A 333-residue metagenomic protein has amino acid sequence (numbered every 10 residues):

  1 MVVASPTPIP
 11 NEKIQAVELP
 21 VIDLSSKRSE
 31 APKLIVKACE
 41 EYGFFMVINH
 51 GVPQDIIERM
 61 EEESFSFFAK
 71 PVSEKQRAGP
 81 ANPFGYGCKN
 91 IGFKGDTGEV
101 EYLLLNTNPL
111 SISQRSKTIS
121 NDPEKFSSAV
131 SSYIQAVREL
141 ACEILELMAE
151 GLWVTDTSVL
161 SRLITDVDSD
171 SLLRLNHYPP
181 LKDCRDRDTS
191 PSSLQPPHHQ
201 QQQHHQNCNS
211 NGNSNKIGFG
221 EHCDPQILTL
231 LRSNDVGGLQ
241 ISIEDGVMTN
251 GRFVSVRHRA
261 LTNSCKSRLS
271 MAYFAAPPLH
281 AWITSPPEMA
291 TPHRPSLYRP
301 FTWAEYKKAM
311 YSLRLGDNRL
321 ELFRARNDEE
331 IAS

Functional and structural regions predicted by a protein language model:
M1-S333: Peripheral, non-catalytic segments flanking oxidoreductase cores
